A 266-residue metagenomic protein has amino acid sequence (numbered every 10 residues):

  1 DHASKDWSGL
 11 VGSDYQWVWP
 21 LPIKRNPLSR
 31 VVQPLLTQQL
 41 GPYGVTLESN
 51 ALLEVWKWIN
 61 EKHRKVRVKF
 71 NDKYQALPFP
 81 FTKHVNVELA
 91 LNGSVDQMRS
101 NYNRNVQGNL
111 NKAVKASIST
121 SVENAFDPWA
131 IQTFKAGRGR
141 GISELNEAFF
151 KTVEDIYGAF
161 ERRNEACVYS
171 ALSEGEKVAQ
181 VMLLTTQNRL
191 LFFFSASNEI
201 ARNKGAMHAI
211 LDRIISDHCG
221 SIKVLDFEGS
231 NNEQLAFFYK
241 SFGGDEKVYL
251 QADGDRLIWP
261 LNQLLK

Functional and structural regions predicted by a protein language model:
D1-L28, F70-R202: A conserved beta-strand-loop-helix scaffold within acyl/acetyltransferase catalytic domains
K5-S8, E61-K65, A166, G220-V224: Short, high-confidence coil segments that cap the C-terminus of an alpha-helix and link into the following beta-strand
Q33-D72: A gly/proline- and charged-residue-enriched helix-loop-helix capping module
T37-Q39, K115-S117, I222: Short, solvent-exposed beta-strand edge segments and adjacent coil->beta transition regions
T46, N124, G229-S230: Conserved residues at beta->alpha junctions
A51-W56, E154-L264: Aromatic (often tryptophan-rich) hydrophobic motifs at membrane interfaces
V66-R67, S121, L225, K247: A local structural micro-motif
